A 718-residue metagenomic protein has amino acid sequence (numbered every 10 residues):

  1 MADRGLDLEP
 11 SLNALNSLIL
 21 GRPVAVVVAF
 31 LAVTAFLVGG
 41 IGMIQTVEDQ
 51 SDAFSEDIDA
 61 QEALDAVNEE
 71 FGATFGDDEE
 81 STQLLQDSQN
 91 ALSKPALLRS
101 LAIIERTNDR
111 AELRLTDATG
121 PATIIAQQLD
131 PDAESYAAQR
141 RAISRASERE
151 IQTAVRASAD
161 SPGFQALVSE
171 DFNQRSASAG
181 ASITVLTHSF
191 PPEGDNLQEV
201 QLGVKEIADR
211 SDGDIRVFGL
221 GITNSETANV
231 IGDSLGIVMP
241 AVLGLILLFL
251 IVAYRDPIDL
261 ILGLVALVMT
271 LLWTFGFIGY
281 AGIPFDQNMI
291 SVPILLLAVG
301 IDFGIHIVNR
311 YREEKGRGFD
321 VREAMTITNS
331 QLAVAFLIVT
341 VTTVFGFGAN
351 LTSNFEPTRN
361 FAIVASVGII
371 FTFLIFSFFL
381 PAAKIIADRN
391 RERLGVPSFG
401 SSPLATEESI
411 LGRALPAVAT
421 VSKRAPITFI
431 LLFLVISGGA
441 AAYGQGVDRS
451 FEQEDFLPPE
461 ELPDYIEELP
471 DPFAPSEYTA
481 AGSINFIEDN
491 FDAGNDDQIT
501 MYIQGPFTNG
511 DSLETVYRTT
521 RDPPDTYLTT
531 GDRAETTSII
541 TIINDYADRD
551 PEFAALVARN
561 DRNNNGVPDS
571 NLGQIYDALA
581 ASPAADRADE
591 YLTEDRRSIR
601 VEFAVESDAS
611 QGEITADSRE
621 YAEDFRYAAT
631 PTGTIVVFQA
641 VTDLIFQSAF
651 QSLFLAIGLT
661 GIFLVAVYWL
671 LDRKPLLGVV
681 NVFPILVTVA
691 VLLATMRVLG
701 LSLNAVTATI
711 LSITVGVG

Functional and structural regions predicted by a protein language model:
A2, V27, Y280, I307 (+4 more regions): Transmembrane alpha-helices and their membrane-interface boundaries in multi-pass membrane transporters and channels
A2-L243, L247-I258, N390-F654, L671-L676: Feature of extramembrane
L8-E9, E314-V341: Helix-loop junctions and hydrophobic alpha-helical segments within the transmembrane domains of large membrane
F30-L37, V242-L250, A266, T270 (+9 more regions): Alpha-helical transmembrane segments of integral membrane proteins
A241-G244, Y254, T270, T274 (+8 more regions): Alpha-helical transmembrane segments of polytopic integral membrane proteins, especially the permease/helical cores
A253-D256, A281-I283, S353-P357, D388 (+2 more regions): Short helix-capping/hinge motifs at transmembrane helix termini and TM-loop junctions
P257-I307, K674-G718: Hydrophobic transmembrane alpha-helices and their membrane-interface caps in long multi-pass transport proteins
L296-G316, F336-T343, F373, F378 (+1 more regions): Short helical (or helix-break) motifs at transmembrane helix termini and adjacent helical loops in multi-pass membrane
